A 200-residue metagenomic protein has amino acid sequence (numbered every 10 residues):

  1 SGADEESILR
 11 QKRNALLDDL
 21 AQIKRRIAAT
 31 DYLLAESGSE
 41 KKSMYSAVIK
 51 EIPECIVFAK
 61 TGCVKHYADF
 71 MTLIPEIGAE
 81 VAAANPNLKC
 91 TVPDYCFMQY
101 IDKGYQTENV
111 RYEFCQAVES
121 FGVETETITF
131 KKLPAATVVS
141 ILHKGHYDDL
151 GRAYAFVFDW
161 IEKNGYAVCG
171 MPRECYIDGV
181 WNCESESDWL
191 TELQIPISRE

Functional and structural regions predicted by a protein language model:
S1-E200: A solvent-exposed interaction/effector surface
